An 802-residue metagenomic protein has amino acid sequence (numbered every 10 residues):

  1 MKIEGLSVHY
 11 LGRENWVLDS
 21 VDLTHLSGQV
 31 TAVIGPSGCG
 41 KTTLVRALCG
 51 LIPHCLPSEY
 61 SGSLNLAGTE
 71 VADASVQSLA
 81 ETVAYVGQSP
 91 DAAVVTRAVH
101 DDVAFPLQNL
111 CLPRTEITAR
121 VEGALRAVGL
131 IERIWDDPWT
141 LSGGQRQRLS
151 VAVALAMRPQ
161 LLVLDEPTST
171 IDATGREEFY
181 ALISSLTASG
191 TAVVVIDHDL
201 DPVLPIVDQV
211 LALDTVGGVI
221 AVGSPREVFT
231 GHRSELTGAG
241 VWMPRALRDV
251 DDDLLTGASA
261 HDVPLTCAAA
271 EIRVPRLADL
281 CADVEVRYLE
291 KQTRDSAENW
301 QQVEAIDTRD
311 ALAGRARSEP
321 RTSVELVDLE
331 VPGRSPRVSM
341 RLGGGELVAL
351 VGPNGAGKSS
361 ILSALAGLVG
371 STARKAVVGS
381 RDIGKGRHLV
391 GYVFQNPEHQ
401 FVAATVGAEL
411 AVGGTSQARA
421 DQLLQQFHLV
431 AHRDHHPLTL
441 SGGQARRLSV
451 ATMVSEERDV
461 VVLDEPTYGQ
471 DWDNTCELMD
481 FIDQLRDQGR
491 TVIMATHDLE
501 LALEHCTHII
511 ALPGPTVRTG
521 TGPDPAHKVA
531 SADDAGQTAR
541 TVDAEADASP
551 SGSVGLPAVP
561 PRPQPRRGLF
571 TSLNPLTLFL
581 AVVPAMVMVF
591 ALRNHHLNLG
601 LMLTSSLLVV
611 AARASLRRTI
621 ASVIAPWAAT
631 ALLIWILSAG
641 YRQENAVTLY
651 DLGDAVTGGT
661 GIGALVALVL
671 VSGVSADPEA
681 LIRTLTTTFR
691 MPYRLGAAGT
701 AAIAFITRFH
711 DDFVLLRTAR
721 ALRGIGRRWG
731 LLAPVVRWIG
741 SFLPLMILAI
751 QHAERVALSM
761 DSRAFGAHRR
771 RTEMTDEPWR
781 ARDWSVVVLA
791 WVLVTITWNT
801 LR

Functional and structural regions predicted by a protein language model:
E116-R133, A418-H432: Conserved ABC ATPase "signature" region
D137-L141, Q145, H436-L440: Conserved ABC ATPase signature
V151, V450: Hydrophobic anchor residue at the start of the ABC signature
A154-L155, M453-V454: ABC ATPase C-loop
L162-E166, V461-E465: Catalytic Walker B motif of ABC-type/P-loop ATPase nucleotide-binding domains
D197-H198, T496-H497: H-loop/switch region of ABC-family ATPase nucleotide-binding domains
G217-V241, A246, T516-S553: Conserved beta-strand-loop-alpha-helix hinge in the C-terminal portion of ABC ATPase nucleotide-binding domains
P557-L597, L601-L603, L715-R802: Transmembrane alpha-helix interface motif
